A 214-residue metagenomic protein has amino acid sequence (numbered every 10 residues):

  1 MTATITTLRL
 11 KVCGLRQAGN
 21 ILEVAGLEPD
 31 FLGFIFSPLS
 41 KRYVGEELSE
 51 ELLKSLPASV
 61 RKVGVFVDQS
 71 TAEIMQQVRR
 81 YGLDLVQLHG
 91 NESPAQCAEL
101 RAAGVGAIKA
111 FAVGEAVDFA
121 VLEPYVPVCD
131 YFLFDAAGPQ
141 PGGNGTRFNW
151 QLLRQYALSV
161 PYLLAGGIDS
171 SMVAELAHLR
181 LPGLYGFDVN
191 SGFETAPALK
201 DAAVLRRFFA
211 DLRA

Functional and structural regions predicted by a protein language model:
M1-A214: Conserved N-terminal beta1-alpha1 strand-loop-helix module at the mouth
